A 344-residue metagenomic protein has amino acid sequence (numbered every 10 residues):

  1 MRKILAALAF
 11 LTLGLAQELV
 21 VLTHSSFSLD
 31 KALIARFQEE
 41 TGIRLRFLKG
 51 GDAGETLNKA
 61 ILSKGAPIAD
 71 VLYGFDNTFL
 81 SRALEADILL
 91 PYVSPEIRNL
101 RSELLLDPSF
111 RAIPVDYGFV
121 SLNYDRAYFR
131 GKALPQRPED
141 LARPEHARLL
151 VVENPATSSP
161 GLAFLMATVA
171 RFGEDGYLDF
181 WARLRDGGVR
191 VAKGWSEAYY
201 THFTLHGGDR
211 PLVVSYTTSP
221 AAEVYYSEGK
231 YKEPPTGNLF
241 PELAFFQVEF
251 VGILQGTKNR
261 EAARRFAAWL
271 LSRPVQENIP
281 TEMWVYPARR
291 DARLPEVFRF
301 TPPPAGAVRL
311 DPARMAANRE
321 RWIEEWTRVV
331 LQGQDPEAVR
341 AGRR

Functional and structural regions predicted by a protein language model:
Q17-R82, D335, V339: Early extracytoplasmic/lumenal segment of secretory-pathway proteins
K31, A53-L89, R98-L106, T201-H202 (+1 more regions): Pocket-flanking alpha-helical
P67-L72, L90-L122, E139, L149-P155: A structural signal for short loop-to-beta-strand junctions that line the ligand-binding cleft of periplasmic/secreted
L90-R98, F110-I113, E139-A142, P211 (+4 more regions): Short beta-strand->loop
N123-Y128, Q247-A262, N278-I279: A bilobed periplasmic-binding-protein/Venus flytrap-type ligand-binding module shared by bacterial periplasmic
R148-T157, L270-R293: Periplasmic-binding protein-like
A167-L239: Ligand-binding pocket segment of bilobal, Venus flytrap-like solute-binding proteins
R309-R344: Conserved C-terminal helix/tail region of periplasmic/extracytoplasmic solute-binding proteins
